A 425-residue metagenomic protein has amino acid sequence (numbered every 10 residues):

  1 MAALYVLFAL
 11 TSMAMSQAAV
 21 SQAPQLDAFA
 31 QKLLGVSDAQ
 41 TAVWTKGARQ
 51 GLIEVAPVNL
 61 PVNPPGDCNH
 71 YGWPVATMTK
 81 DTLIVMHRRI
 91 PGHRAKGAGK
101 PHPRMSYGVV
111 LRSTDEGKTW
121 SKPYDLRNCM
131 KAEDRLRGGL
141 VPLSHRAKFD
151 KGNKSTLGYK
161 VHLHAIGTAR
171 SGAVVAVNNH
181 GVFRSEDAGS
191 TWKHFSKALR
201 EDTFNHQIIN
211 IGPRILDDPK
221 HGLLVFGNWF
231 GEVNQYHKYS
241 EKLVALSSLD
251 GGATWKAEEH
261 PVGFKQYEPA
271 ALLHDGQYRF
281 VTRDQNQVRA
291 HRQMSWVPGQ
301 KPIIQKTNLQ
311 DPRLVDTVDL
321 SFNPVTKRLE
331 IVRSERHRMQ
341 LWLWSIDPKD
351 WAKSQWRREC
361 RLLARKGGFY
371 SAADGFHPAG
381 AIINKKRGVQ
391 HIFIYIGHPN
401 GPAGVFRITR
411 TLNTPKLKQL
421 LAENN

Functional and structural regions predicted by a protein language model:
A2-A14: Bacterial N-terminal signal peptides
A14-S21: Boundary at the C-terminal end of the N-terminal hydrophobic targeting segment
A23-N425: Asp-box/BNR beta-propeller blade signature and adjacent active/binding-site loops in extracellular glycan-interacting
